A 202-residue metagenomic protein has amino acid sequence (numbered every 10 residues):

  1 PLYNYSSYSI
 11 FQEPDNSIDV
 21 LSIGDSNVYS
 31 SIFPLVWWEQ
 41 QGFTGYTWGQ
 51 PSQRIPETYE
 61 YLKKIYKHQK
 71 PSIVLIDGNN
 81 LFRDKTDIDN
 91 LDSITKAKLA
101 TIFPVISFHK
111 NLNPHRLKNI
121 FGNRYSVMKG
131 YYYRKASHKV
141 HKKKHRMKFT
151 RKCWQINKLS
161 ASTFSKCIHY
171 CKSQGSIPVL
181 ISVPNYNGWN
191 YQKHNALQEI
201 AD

Functional and structural regions predicted by a protein language model:
P1-D19: N-terminal secretory targeting modules
S17-I18, F43-T44, K70-I73, K172-V179: Loop/turn elements at helix/coil->beta-strand transitions in domains of secreted/extracellular proteins
S22-I23, N27-I106: Membrane-embedded segments
W38, C171, Q198-A201: A generic structural signal for well-ordered alpha-helical segments
S52-P56, I156-K158, Y186-K193: Acidic-and-aromatic substrate-binding clefts and catalytic sites of carbohydrate-active enzymes
L62, F164-I168, H194, Q198: Generic structural signal for well-ordered alpha-helices, preferentially at hydrophobic/aromatic core positions
D87-I177: Secreted/periplasmic serine-hydrolase-like ester/acetyl group-modifying domain
I181-D202: Substrate-gating cap/lid alpha-helix
